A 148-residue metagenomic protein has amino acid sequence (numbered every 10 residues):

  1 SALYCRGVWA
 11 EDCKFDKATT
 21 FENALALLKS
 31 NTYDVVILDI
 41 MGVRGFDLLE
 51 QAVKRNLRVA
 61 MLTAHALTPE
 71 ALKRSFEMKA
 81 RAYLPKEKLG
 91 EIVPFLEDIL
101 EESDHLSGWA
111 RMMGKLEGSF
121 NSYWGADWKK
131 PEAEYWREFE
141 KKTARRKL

Functional and structural regions predicted by a protein language model:
A2-L3, C13-V35, V43: Acidic, metal-coordinating helix/loop segments flanking the phosphotransfer/catalytic sites of two-component signaling
F15, V59-A60: Hydrophobic anchor at the start of a short beta-strand that flanks the dinucleotide cofactor-binding loop
K29-N31, Q51-R58, M78: Conserved phosphotransfer cores of two-component systems
I40-F46: Hydrophobic residue at a beta-alpha junction that N-caps the helix immediately following a catalytic beta-strand/loop
D47, K54, A66-P94: Alpha4 helix (beta4-alpha4-beta5 surface) of REC/receiver domains from two-component response regulators
L62-A64: Hydrophobic/aromatic residues positioned on beta-strands within the core alpha/beta folds
L100-L148: C-terminal output/effector regions of signal-responsive regulators
